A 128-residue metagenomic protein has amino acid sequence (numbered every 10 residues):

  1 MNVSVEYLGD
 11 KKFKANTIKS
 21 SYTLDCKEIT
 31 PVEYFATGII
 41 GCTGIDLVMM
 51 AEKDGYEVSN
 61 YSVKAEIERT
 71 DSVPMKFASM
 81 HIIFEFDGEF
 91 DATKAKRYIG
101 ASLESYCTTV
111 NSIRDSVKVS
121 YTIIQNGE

Functional and structural regions predicted by a protein language model:
M1-T37, V48-E128: Extended beta-strand/beta-hairpin segments
C42-T43: Alpha-helical metal-binding/catalytic segments enriched in His/Glu/Asp
